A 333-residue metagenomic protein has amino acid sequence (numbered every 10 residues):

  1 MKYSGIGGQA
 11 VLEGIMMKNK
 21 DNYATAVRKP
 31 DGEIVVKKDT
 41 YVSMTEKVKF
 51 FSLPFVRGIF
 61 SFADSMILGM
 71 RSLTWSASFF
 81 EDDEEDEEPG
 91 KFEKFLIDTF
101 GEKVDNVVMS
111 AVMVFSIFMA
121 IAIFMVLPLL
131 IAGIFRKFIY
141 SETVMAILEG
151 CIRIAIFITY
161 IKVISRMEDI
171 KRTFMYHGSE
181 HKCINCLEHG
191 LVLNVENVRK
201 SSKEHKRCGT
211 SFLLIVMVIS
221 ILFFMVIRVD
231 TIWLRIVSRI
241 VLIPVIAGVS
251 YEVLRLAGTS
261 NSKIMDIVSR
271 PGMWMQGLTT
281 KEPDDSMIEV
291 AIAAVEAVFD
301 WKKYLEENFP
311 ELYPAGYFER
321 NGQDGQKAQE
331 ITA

Functional and structural regions predicted by a protein language model:
M1, G5, A10-V11, T45-S52 (+2 more regions): Cytosolic juxtamembrane amphipathic/interface segments immediately preceding and feeding into a transmembrane helix
M1-E81: Divalent-cation
K2-G7, V11, I15-M17, D21 (+5 more regions): Polar-ligand-bearing catalytic/cofactor-coordination segments of membrane-embedded or membrane-tethered inner-membrane
A26-V27, S61, S65-D98, M175-L193: Short, charged cytosolic
F50-W75, E149-F174, I246-T259: Hydrophobic alpha-helical membrane-embedded segments
W75-S76, S116-S141, V216-S238, P244-A247 (+1 more regions): Juxtamembrane "helix exit" motif at the C-terminal ends of alpha-helical transmembrane segments in multi-pass membrane
K94-K103, L130-L148, I227-V237, L256-D266 (+1 more regions): Membrane interface segments of multi-pass transport proteins and intramembrane proteases
V104-A122, S201-V226: Transmembrane alpha-helical segments and their cytosolic interface motifs in multi-pass membrane proteins
